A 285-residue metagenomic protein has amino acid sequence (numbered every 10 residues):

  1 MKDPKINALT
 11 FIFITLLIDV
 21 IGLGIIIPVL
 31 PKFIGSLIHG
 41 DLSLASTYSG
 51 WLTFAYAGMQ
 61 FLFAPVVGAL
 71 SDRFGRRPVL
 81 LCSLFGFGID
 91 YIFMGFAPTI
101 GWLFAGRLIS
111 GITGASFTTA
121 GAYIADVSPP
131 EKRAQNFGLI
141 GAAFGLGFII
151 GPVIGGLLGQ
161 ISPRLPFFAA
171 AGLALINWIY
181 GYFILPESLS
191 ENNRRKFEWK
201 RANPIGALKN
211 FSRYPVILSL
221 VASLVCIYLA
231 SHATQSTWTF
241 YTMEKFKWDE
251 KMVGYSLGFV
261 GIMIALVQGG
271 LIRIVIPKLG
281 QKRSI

Functional and structural regions predicted by a protein language model:
K2-I6, P186-A222, E244-K245: Juxtamembrane intracellular "pre-TM" segments in multi-pass secondary transporters
K5-S36, Y214-T234: Pair of pore-lining "gating" transmembrane helices in MFS-fold secondary transporters
V29-S46, S236-V253: Short amphipathic helix-loop junctions that connect adjacent transmembrane helices in Major Facilitator Superfamily/SLC
W51-V67, G258-Q268: Central cavity-lining transmembrane alpha-helices of secondary-active solute carriers, predominantly the Major
F61-I100: Conserved MFS/SLC helix-loop-helix module at the cytosolic interface between two early adjacent transmembrane helices
F63-G75, V267-Q281: Helix-to-loop junctions at the C-terminal end of transmembrane segments in multipass secondary transporters
G106-G145: Cytoplasmic helix-loop-helix junction between adjacent transmembrane helices in 12-TM secondary transporters
A143-F183: Helix-loop-helix hairpin linking two adjacent transmembrane segments in secondary transporters
